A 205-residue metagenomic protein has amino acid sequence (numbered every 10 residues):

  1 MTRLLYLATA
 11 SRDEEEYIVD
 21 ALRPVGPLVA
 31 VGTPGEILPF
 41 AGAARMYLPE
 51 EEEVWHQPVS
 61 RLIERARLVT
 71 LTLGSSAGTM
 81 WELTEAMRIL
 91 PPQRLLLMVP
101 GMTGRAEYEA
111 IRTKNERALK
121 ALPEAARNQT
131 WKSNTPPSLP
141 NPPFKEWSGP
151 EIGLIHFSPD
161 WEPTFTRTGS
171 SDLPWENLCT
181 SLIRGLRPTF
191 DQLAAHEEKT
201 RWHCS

Functional and structural regions predicted by a protein language model:
M1-R65: Conserved N-terminal substructure of TIR/SEFIR domains
A8-A30, I89-R94, E116-S133, P188: Structural alpha-beta junctions
I18-V19, V59-S60, L83-M87, R112 (+1 more regions): Short amphipathic alpha-helical segments and helix-helix/interface helices
V31-P34, M98-P100, F157-D160, T166: Conserved beta-strand termini and adjacent loop/short-helix elements that scaffold enzyme active sites in alpha/beta
I37-L38, G104-Y108: Short, charged/polar "capping" segments at the starts of alpha-helices and the immediately preceding loops
R67-T70: Structural motif
S75-G104: Amphipathic helical hotspot of TIR/SEFIR-family domains
Y108-S205: C-terminal interaction surface of TIR/SEFIR-family domains
